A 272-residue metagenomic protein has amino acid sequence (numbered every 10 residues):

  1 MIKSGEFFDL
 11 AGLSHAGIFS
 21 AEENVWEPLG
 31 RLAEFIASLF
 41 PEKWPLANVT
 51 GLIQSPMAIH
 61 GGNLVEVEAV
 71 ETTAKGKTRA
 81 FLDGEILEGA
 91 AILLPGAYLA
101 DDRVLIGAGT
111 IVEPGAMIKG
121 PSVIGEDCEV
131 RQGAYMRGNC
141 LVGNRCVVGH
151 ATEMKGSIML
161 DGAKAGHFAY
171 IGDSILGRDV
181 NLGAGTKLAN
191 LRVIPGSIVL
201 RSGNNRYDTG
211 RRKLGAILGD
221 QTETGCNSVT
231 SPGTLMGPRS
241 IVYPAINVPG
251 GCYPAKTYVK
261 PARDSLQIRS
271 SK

Functional and structural regions predicted by a protein language model:
M1-A91, P95, R239, A245 (+1 more regions): Terminal amphipathic alpha-helical/low-complexity segments used for targeting or macromolecular assembly
L10-A11, E22, G62, D102 (+7 more regions): Surface-exposed loop/turn and secondary-structure junction residues enriched for glycine/proline
G17, C146, V229: Generic anion/oxyanion-binding catalytic loop in active/binding sites
G30-L32, M136, L188, T230: Short amphipathic alpha-helical segments with coiled-coil-like heptad repeat character
I53, I59, L93, V104-I106 (+7 more regions): Hydrophobic beta-strand core residues of beta-sandwich domains
T72-T73, H150-A151, G156-K272: Glycine-rich hexapeptide-repeat left-handed beta-helix
G84-D161, G166: Glycine- and small hydrophobic-enriched segments that form the cores of compact globular domains
